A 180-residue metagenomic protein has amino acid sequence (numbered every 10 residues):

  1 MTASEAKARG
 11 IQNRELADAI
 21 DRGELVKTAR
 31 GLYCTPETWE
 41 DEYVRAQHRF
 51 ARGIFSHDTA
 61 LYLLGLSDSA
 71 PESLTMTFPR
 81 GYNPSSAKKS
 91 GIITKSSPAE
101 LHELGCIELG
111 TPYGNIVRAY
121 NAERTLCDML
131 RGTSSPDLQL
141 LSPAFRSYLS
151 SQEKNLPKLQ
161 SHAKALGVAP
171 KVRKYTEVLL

Functional and structural regions predicted by a protein language model:
M1-E5, E15, I20, L32-L180: Nucleic-acid-binding surface
A8, Q12-R14, L25: N-terminal helix-turn-helix
R22-R30: A short, conserved structural fragment
